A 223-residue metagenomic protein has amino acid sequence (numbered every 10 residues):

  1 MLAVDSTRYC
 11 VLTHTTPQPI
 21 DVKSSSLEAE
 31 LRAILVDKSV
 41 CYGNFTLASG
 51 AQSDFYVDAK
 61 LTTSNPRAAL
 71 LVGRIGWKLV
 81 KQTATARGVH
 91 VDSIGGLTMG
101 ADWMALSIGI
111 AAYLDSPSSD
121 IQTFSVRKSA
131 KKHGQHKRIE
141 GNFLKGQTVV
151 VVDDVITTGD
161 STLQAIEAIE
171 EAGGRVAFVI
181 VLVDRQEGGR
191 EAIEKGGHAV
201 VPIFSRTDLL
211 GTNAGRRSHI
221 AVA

Functional and structural regions predicted by a protein language model:
Y9, H14-I34, E167-A223: PRPP-dependent phosphoribosyltransferase catalytic core
T13-V89: Active-site-facing substrate-recognition patch
S49, S116-P117, G141-K145, A168-A172 (+1 more regions): Solvent-exposed alpha-helices and their adjacent loops that cap or buttress functional pockets in soluble metabolic
A86-V91, L144-G146: Short helix-loop-beta connector
G88-T98, I180: Short glycine-rich phosphate-binding loop at a beta-alpha junction
M99, M104-V150, D160-Q164, R216-R217: Short, glycine/charge-rich flexible loops or terminal/linker lids adjacent to PRPP-binding catalytic cores
V155-I166, G188: Acidic, divalent-metal-coordinating active-site segment for phosphoryl/phosphodiester hydrolysis, typified by short
